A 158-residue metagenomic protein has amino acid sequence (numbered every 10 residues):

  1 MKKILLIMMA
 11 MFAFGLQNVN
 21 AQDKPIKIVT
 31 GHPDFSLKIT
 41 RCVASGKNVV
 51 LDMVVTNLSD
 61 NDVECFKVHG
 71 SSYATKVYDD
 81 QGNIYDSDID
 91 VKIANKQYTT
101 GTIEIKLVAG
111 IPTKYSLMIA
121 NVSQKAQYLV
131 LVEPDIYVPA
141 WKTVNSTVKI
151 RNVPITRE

Functional and structural regions predicted by a protein language model:
M1-D23: Bacterial Sec-dependent N-terminal signal peptides
Q22-G31, D60, C65-F66, G70-T75 (+1 more regions): Surface-exposed edge beta-strand/loop patches
Q22-G46, L58-D60, K92-N95: Low-complexity, acidic Ser/Thr/Pro/Gly-rich terminal tails and inter-domain linkers that flank the onset of structured
P33-S36, N83, V144: Short acidic/polar mixed-charge low-complexity motifs
I39, D86-D88, A126-L131: A broad structural signal for short, well-ordered beta-strand segments within beta-sheet-rich domains
V49-S59, L117: Short, well-ordered beta-strand segments enriched in hydrophobic/aromatic residues
H69-D90: Solvent-exposed beta-hairpin/edge-strand motifs
Y85-Y115: Extended, solvent-exposed segments with strong compositional bias
